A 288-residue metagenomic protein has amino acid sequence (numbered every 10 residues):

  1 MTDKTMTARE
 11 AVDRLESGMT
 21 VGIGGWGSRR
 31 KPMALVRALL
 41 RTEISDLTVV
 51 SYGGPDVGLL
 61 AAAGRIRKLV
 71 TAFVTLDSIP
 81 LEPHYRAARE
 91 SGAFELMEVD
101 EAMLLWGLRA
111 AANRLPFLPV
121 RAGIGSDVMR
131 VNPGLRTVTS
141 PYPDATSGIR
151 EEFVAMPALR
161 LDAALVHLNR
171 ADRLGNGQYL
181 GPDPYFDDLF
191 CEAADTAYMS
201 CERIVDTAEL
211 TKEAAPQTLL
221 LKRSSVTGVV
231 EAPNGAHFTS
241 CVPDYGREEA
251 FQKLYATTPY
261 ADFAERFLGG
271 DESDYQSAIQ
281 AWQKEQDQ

Functional and structural regions predicted by a protein language model:
M1-Q288: Conserved alpha/beta enzyme-core scaffold
